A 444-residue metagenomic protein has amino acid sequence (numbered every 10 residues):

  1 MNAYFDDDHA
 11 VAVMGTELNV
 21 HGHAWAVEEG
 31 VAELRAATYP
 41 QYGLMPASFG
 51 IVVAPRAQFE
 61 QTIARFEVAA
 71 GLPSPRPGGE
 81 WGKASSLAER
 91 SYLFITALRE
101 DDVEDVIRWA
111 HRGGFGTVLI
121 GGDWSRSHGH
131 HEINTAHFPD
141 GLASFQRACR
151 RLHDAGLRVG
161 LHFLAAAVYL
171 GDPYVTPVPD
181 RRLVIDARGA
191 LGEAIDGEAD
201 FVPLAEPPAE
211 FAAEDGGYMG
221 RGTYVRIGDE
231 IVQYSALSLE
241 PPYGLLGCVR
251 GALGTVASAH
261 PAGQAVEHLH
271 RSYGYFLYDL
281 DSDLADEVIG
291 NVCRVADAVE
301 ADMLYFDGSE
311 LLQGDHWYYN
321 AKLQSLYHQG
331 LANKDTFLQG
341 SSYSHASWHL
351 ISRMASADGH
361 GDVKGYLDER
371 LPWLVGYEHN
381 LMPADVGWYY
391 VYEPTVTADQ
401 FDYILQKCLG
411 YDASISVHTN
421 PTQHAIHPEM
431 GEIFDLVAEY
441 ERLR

Functional and structural regions predicted by a protein language model:
M1-V118, R151, A155-V159, D302-M303 (+3 more regions): Carbohydrate-recognition beta-sandwich/jelly-roll modules in extracellular/periplasmic carbohydrate-active proteins
Q58-P77, H111-L119, S144-A187, D335-D368 (+1 more regions): Glycine-rich, aromatic-flanked loop segments that form ligand/cofactor-binding clefts across common enzyme folds
E67-R99, R158, M219-R226, P242 (+1 more regions): Mobile, glycine- and charge-enriched loop segments and immediately flanking short secondary-structure elements within
S86-G189, H270-D315, A321: Aromatic-lined carbohydrate-binding/catalytic grooves of carbohydrate-active enzymes
I120-G121, G160-H162, G228, S235-L237 (+3 more regions): Generic beta-strand/beta-sheet core signal
S125-H131, A166-G171, V232-Y234, L311-D315 (+4 more regions): Flexible loop/turn segments at secondary-structure boundaries
A165, Y169-A257: Autoprocessing Asn-cyclization modules and mimics
Y319-R444: Active-site-proximal substrate-binding groove within the catalytic cores of carbohydrate-active enzymes
